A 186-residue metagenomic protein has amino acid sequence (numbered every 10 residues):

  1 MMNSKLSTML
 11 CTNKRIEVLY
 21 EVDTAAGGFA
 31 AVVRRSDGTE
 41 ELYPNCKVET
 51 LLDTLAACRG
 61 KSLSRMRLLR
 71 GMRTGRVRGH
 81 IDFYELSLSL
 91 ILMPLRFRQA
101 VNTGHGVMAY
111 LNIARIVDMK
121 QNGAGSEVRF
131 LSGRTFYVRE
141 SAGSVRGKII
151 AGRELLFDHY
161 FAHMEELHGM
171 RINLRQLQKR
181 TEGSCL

Functional and structural regions predicted by a protein language model:
M1-Y110, R115-L186: Eukaryotic intrinsically disordered, low-complexity regulatory linkers and tails enriched in Ser/Thr/Pro
